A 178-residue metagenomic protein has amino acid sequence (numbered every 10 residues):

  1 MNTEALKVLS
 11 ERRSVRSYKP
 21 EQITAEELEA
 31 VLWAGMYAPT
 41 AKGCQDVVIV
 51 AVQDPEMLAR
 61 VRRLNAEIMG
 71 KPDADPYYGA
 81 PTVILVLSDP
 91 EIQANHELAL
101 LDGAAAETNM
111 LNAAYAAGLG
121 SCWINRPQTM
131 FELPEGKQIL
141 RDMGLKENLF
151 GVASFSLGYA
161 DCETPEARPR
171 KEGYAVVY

Functional and structural regions predicted by a protein language model:
M1-Y178: Acidic, surface-exposed loops and disordered segments
